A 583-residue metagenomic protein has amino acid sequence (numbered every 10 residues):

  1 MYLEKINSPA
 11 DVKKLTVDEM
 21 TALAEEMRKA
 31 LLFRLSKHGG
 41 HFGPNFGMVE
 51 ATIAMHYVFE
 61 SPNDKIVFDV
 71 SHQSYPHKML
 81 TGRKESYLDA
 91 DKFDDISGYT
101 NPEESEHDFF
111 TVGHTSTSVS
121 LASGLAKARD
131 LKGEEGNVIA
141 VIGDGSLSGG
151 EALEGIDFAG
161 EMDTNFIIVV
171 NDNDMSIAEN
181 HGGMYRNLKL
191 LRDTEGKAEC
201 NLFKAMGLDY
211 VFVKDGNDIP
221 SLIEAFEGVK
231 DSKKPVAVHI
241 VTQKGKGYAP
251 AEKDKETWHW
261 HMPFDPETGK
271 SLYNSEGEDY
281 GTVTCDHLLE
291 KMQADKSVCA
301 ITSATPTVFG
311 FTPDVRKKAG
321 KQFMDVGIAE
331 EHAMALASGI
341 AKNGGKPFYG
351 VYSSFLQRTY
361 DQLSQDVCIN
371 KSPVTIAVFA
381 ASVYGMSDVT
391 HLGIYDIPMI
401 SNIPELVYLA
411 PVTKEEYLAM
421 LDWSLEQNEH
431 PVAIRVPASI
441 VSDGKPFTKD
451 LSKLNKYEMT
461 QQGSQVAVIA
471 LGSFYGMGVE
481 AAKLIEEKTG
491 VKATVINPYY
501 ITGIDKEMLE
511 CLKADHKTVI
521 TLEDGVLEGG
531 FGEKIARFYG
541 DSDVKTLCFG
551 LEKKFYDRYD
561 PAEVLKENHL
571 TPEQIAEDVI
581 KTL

Functional and structural regions predicted by a protein language model:
M1-M79, K204, D215-N217: N-terminal amphipathic, basic-rich helices that act as targeting or association modules
K29-S36, D95-T111, G133-I139, P313-V326 (+4 more regions): Glycine/charged-rich beta-loop-alpha catalytic/anionic-binding loops adjacent to active sites
G39-M48, V67-H72, N101-S120, I142-S146 (+7 more regions): Active-site nucleophile and cofactor-binding loops and adjacent substrate-binding regions of central metabolic enzymes
H41-M162, V298, S303, T312-P313: Cofactor-binding active-site loop characterized by glycine-rich and histidine/acidic residues
S86-I96, E161-M175, C368-A380: A glycine-rich helix N-cap at a beta->alpha junction
D108-F264, K270-G277, G281-T282, D286 (+1 more regions): Glycine-rich ThDP/TPP pyrophosphate-binding loop and its adjacent helix/strand module within ThDP-dependent enzymes
Y248-Q357, Q362-S372, N455, I469-G472: Non-catalytic terminal/interface segments that mediate subunit docking, oligomerization, and allosteric communication
S271-N274, G385-S387, V407, V526 (+1 more regions): Peripheral docking tails and interdomain loops at the edges of cofactor- or intermediate-handling domains
